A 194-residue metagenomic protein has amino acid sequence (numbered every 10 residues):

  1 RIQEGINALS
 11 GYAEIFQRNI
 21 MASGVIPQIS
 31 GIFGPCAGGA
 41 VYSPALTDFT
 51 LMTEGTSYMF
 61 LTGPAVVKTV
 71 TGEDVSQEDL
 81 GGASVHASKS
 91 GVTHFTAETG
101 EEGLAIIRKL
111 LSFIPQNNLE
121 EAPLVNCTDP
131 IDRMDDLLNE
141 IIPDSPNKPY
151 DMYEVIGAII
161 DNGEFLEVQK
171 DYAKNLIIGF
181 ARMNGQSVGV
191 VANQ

Functional and structural regions predicted by a protein language model:
R1, S23-V25, K68, H86-S88 (+3 more regions): Gly-rich Lys/Arg/Thr-decorated short loops/hinges at beta-loop-alpha junctions or inter-strand turns that position
R1-L119: Conserved catalytic cores of soluble enzyme domains, especially glycine-rich substrate-binding beta-alpha loops
E4, V67, S90, L110-L111 (+2 more regions): Short amphipathic alpha-helical patches
N7, N19, N117-N118, N126 (+6 more regions): Detector for Asparagine
G34, T69, I106, A122-P130 (+2 more regions): A sequence-level detector of short, solvent-exposed, charge-rich linear segments
D48, D74, D79, D129-D136 (+4 more regions): Acidic-enriched, low-complexity/disordered segments with a strong bias for Aspartate over Glutamate
F95-I156: Terminal amphipathic helices with adjacent charged low-complexity linkers/tails
N147-Q194: Non-catalytic terminal/interface segments that mediate subunit docking, oligomerization, and allosteric communication
